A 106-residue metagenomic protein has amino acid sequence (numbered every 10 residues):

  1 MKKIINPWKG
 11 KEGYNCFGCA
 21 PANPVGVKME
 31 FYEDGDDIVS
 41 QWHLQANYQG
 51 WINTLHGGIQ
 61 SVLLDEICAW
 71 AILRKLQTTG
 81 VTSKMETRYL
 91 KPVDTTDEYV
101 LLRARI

Functional and structural regions predicted by a protein language model:
M1-N47: Non-catalytic linker/capping segments at the edges of enzyme domains
K3-K9, V25-K28, W51-T54, D65-A71 (+1 more regions): Generic detector of short, locally flexible boundary/turn motifs and exposed helical patches
G10, G18-P21, A46, G50-N53 (+3 more regions): Generic structural "secondary-structure junction" signal
E12, V25-V27, D36-S40, G58 (+2 more regions): A generic structural signal for short beta-strands and their flanking turns/coil linkers
G13-N15, L55-G58, I72: Short, charged, low-hydrophobicity "junction" segments
V39-E66: A conserved, well-ordered hydrophobic junction motif at loop->secondary-structure transitions
I67-I106: Hydrophobic beta-strand-centered segment that forms part of the acyl-chain substrate-binding groove
